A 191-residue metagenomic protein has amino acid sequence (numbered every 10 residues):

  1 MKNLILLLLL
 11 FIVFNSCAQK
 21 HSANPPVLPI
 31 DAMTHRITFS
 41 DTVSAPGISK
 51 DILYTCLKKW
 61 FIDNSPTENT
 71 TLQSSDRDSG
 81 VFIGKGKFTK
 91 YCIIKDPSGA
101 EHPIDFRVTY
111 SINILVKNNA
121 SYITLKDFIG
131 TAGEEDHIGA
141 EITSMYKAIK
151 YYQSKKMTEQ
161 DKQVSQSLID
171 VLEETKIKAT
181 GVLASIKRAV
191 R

Functional and structural regions predicted by a protein language model:
M1-A23: Bacterial Sec-dependent N-terminal signal peptides
Q19-R191: Ser/Thr-rich, low-complexity intrinsically disordered terminal regions
